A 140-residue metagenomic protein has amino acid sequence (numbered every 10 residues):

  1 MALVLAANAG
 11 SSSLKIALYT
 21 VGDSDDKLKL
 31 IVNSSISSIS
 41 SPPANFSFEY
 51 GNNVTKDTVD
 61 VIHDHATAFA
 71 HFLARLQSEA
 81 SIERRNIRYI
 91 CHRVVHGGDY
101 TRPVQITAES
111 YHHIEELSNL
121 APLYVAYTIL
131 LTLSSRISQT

Functional and structural regions predicted by a protein language model:
M1-L5: Extreme N-terminal starter segment of soluble prokaryotic enzymes
A6, K56, D60, P122-L123: A short N-terminal beta->alpha junction/helix N-cap motif
A7-S12: A short acidic Gly-Thr/Ser loop motif
S13-H63: Short glycine-rich, Thr/Ser-proximal phosphate-binding strand/loop in the N-terminal lobe of ATP-dependent enzymes
S24, S78-I82, R136-T140: Secondary-structure boundary motif
N53-R93: Glycine-rich, N-terminal phosphate-binding loop and its surrounding beta-alpha-beta segment
L76-Y124: Short beta-strand-loop/turn "lid" adjacent to the catalytic site in phosphate-handling enzymes
I106-A108, A121-T140: Gly/Ser/Thr-rich active-site cleft segment
